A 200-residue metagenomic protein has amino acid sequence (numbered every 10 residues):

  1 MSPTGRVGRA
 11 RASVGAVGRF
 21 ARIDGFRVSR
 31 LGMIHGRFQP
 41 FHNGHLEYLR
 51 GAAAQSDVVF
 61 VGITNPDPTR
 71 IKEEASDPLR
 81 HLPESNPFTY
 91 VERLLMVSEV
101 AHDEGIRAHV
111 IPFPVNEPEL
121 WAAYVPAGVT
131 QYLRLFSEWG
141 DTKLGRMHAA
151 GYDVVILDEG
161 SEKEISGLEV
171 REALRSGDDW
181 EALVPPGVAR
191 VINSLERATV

Functional and structural regions predicted by a protein language model:
R6-V200: Nucleotidyltransferase catalytic core that binds NTPs
